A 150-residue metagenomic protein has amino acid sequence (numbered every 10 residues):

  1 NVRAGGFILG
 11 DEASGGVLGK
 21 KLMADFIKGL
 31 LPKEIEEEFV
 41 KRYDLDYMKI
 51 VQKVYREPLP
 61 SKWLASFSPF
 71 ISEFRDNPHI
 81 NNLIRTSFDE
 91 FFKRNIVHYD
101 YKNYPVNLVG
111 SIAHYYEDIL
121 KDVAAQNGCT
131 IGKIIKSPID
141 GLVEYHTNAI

Functional and structural regions predicted by a protein language model:
N1-E34: Phosphate-binding/catalytic loop of phosphoryl-transfer enzymes
K21-I150: ATP-binding/phosphotransfer module of carbohydrate and carboxylate kinases, centering on a glycine-rich
